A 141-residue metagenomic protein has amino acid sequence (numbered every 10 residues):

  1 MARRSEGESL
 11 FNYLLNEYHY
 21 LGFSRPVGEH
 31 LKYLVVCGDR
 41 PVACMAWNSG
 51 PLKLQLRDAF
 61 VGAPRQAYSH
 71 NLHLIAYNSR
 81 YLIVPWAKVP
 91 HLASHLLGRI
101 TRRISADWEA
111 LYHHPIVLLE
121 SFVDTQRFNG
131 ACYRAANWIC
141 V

Functional and structural regions predicted by a protein language model:
M1-V141: Acyl-donor binding region in acyl/amide transferases
